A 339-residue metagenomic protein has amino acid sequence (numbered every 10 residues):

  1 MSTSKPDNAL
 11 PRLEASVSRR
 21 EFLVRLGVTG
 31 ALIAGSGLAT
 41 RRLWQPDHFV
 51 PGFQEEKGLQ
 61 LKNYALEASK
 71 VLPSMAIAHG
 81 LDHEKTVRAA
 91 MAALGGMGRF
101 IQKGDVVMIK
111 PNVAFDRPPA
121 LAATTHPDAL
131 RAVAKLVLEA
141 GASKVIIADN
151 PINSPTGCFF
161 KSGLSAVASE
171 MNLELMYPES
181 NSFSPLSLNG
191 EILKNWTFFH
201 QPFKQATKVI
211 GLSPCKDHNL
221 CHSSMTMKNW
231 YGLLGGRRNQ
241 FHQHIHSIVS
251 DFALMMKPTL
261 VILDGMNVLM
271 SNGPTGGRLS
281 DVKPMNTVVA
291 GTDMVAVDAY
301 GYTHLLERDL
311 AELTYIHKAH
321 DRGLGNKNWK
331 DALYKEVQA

Functional and structural regions predicted by a protein language model:
S2-A339: N-terminal and secondary-structure boundary signal
